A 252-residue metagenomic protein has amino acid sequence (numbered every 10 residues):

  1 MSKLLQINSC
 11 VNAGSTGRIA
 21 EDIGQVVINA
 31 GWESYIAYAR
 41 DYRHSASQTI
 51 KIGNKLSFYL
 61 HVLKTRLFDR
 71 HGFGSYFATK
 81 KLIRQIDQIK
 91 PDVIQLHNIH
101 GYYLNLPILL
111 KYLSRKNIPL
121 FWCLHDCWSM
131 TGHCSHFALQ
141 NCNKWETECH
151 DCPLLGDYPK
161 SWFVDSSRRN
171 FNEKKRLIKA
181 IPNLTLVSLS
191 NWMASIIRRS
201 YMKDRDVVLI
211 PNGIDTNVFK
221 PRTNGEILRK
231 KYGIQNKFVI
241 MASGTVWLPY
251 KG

Functional and structural regions predicted by a protein language model:
M1-I50, D87-I89, S114-P119, P182: N-terminal subdomain of nucleotide-sugar transferases
S15, I197, K251-G252: Active-site helix-initiating loop/hinge in glycosyltransferases
N29-V93: A conserved catalytic-core segment of Leloir-type glycosyltransferases
R84-L104, P119-H125: Short N-terminal targeting/anchoring amphipathic segment
S114-R115, W128, K144-V187, M193-S195 (+1 more regions): Membrane-proximal helix-turn-helix segments that form the acceptor-binding/catalytic region of lipid-linked
S167, F171-K174, K220-G233: A short helix/loop element that forms part of the nucleotide-sugar donor recognition site in Leloir-type
W192, G213: Carbohydrate-associated surface elements
I234-K251: Conserved donor-binding/catalytic core segment of Leloir-type glycosyltransferases
